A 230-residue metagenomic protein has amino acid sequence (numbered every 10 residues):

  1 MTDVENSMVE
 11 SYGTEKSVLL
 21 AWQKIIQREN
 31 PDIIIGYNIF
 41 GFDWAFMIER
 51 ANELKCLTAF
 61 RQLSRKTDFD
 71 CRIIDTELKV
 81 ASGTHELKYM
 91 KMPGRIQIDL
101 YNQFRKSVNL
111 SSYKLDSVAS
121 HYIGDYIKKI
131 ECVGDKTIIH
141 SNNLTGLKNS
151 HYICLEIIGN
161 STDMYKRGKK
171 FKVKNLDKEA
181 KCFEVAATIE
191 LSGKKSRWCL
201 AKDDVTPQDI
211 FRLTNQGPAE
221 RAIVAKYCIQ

Functional and structural regions predicted by a protein language model:
M1-Q230: DEDD superfamily 3′-5′ metal-dependent exonuclease/proofreading module
